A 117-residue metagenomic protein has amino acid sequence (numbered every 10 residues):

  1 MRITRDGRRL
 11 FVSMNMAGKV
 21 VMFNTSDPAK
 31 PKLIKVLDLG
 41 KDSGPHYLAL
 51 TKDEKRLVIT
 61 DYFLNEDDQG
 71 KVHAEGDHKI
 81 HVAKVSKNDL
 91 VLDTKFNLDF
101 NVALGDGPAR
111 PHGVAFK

Functional and structural regions predicted by a protein language model:
D6-R8, D53-K55: Short coil/turn segments that connect the beta-strands within blades of beta-propeller domains
M22-P31, V82-D93: Short loop/turn segments immediately following beta-strands, especially the blade-tip and inter-blade linker loops
V36-K41, K95-D99, G105: Surface loop/turn motifs at the tips and blade-to-blade linkers of beta-strand repeat domains
Y47, P111-G113: Conserved beta-strand position repeated once per blade in WD40 beta-propeller domains
T60-I80: Short, conserved, GDST-rich strand-edge loop motifs in beta-rich repeat architectures
